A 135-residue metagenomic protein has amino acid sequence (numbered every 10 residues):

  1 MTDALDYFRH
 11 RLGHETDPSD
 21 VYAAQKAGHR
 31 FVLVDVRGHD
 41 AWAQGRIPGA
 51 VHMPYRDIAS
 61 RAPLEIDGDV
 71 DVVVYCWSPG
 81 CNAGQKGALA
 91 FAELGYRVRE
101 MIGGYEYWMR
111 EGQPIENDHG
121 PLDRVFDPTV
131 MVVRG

Functional and structural regions predicted by a protein language model:
M1-L33, R37-Q44, N117-G135: Flexible, polar/low-complexity N-terminal or interdomain linker segments that lie immediately upstream of folded
Y22, A62-P63: Short hydrophobic/charged patches on amphipathic alpha-helices used for structural packing and interfaces
V32, V51, R99: Conserved beta-strand positions in the Rossmann-like core of class I SAM-dependent methyltransferases
W42-P48, P63, W108: Short loop/helix-cap segments at secondary-structure boundaries that form the rim of catalytic
V51, D69, I115-H119: Short, hinge-like loop/turn segments at secondary-structure boundaries
M53-R61: Glycine-rich, highly charged phosphate/nucleotide-binding loops
R61, R110-E111, D127-P128: Short Asp/Glu-rich motifs
P63-M109: Catalytic cysteine-centered active loop of the rhodanese-like fold, especially the PTP/DSP P-loop
